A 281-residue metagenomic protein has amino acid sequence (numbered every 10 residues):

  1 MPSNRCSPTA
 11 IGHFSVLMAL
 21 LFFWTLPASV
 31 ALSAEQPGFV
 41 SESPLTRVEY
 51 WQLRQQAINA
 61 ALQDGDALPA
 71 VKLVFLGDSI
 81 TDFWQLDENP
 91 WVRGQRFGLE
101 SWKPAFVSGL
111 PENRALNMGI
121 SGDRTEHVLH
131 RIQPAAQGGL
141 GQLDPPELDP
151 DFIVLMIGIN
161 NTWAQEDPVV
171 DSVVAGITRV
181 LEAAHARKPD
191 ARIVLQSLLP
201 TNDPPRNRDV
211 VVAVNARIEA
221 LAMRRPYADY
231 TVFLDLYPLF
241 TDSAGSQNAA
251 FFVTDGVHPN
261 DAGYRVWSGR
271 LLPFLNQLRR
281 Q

Functional and structural regions predicted by a protein language model:
M1-I11: N-terminal secretory signal peptides that target proteins for export/translocation
S15-P27: Bacterial N-terminal signal peptides
A28-S33: Signal peptide processing junction and immediate N-terminal pro/mature segment of secreted/exported proteins
A34-S121, E126-L148: Serine-esterase "nucleophile elbow" of acetyl-processing enzymes
K72-G77, R114-G119, D151-I157, R192-S197 (+1 more regions): Structural recognition of the beta-strand scaffold that forms the well-ordered cores of secreted hydrolase catalytic
V154-A164, L181-V214, Y237-S243: Active-site segments of SGNH/GDSL-like serine hydrolases that catalyze O-acetyl group transfer/hydrolysis on lipids
V169-R179, V210-N215: Charged helix-capping and loop-helix junction motifs
P200-Q281: Catalytic His-Asp segment of secreted/periplasmic serine-dependent ester chemistry enzymes
